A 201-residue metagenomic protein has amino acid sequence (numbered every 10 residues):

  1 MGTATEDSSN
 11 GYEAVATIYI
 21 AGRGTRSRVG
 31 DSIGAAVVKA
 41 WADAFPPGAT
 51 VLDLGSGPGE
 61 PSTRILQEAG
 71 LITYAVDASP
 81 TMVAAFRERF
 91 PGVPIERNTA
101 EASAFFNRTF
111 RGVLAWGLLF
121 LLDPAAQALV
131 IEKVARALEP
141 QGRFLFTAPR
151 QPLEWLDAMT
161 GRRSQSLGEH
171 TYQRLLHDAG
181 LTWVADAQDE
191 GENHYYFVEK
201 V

Functional and structural regions predicted by a protein language model:
M1-P46, P152: Conserved class I S-adenosyl-L-methionine
L52, P58-A102: Class I SAM-dependent methyltransferase SAM/SAH-binding core
L114: A conserved beta-strand element that flanks and buttresses the S-adenosyl-L-methionine
G117-L118: Short catalytic micro-motifs in class I SAM-dependent methyltransferases
A128-P140: A short glycine-rich, Lys/Arg-flanked "PGG" loop and its adjoining helix->strand segment in the class I
Q141-A148: Conserved beta-strand signature within the Rossmann-like core of class I S-adenosyl-L-methionine
L156-T171: Acceptor-substrate binding/catalytic loop of class I
Q188-V201: Core SAM-dependent methyltransferase catalytic element
